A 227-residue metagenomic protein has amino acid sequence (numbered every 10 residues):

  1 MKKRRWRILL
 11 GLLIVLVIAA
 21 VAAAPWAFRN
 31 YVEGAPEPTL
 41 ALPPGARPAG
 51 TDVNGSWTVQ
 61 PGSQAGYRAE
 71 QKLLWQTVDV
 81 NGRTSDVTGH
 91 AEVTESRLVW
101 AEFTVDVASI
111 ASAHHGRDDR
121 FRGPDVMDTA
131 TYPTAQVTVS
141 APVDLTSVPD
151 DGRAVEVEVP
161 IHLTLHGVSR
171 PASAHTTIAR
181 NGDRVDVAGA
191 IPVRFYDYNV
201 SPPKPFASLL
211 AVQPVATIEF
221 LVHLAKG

Functional and structural regions predicted by a protein language model:
K2-G227: Low-complexity, acidic/polar, glycine-enriched regions of mature
